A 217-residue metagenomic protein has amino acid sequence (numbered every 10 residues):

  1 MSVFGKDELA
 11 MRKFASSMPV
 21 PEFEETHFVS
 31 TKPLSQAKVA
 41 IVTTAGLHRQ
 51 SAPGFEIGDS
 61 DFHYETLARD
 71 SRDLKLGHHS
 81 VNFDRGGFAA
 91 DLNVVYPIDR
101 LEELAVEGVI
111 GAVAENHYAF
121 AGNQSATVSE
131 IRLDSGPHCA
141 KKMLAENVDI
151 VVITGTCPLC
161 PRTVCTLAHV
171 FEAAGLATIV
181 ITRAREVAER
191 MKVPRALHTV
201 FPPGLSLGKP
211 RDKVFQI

Functional and structural regions predicted by a protein language model:
M1-I217: Metallocofactor- and cofactor-centric catalytic cores in central/energy metabolism, strongly enriched
